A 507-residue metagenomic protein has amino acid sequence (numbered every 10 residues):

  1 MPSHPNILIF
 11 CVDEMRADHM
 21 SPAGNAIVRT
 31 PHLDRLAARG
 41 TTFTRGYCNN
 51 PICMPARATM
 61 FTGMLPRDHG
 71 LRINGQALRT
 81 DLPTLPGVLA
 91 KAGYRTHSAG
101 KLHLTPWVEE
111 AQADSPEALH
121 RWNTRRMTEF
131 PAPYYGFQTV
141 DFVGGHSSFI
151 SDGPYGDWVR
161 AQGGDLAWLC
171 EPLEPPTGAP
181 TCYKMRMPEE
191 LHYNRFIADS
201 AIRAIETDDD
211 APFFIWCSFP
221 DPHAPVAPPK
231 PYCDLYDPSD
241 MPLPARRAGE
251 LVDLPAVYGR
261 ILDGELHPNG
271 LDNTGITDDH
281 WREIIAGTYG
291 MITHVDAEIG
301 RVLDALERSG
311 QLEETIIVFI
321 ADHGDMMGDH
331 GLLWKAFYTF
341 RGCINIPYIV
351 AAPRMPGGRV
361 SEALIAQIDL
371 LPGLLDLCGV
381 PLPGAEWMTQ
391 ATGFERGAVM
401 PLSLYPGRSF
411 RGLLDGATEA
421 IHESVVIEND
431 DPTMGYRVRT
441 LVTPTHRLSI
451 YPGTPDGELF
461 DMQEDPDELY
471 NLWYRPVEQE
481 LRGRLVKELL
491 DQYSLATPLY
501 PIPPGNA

Functional and structural regions predicted by a protein language model:
M1-S449, G457, P466-K487, D491 (+1 more regions): Formylglycine-dependent sulfatase
Q463: Residues forming the ATP-binding cleft of Hanks-type serine/threonine protein kinase domains
Y493-T497: Short arginine-rich
